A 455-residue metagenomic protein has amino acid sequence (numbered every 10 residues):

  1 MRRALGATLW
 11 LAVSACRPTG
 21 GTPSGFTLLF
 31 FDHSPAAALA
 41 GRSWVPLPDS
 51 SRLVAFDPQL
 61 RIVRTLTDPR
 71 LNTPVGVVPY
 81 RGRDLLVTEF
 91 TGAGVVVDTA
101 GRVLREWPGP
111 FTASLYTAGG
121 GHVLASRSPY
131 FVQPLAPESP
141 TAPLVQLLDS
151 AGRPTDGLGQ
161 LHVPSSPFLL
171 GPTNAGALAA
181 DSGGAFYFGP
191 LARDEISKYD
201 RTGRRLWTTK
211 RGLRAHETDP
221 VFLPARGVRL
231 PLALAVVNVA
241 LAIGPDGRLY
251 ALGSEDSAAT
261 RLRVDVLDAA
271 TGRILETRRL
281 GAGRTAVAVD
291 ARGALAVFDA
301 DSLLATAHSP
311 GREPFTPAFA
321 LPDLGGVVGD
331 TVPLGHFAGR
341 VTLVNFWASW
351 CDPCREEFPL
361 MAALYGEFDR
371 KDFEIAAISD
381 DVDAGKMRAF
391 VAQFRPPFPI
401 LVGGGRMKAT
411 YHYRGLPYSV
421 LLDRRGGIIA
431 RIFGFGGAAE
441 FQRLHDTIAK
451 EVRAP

Functional and structural regions predicted by a protein language model:
M1-C16: Sec-dependent N-terminal signal peptides of Gram-negative exported proteins
C16-P317, H412: Eukaryotic scaffold repeat domains enriched in small/polar residues
T306-L334: N-terminal "domain-start" segment that seeds a small globular fold
R340-T342, F346-W350, G415: Short pre-active-site segment immediately N-terminal to redox-active cysteine/selenocysteine motifs in thiol-based
L343-V344, I375, S419: Hydrophobic beta-strand anchors of alpha/beta hydrolase catalytic cores
F346-A363: Conserved redox-active cysteine motifs that mediate thiol-disulfide chemistry, especially di-cysteine Cys-X(1-2)-Cys
D372-G385, P396-G405: Thiol-based oxidoreductase modules, predominantly thioredoxin-like and allied folds used for disulfide exchange
F390-P397, V402-A449: Thiol/disulfide oxidoreductase modules built on the thioredoxin-like
